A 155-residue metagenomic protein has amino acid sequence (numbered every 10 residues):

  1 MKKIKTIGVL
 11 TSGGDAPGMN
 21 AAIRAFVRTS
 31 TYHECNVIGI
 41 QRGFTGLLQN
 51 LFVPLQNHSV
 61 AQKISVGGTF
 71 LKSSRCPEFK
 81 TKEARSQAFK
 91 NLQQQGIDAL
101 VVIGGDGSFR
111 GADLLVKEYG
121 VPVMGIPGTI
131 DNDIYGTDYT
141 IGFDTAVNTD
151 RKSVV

Functional and structural regions predicted by a protein language model:
K2-L48: N-terminal phosphate-binding or glycine-rich loops at protein starts, especially the Walker A/P-loop of NTPases
S12-D15, C35, I40-G46, R75-C76 (+2 more regions): Short, ordered loop/turn segments at secondary-structure junctions
M19, Q49, G111-D113, Y135: Short glycine-/acidic-enriched loop or helix-start segments at secondary-structure transitions that form or flank
A21-F26, G107-V121: Short Gly/Thr/Asp-enriched flexible loops that form oxyanion-binding sites at enzyme active sites
H33, V66-G67, E118-Y119: Short, structured coil segments at secondary-structure junctions
I40-Q41, V116-T140, V147: Short, acidic/small-residue loops that bind anionic groups at enzyme active sites
L47-V102, S108, I126, Y139-D150: Glycine-rich oxoanion-binding loops at beta->alpha junctions
V154-V155: Conserved small/polar residues in nucleotide/adenosyl-binding loops
